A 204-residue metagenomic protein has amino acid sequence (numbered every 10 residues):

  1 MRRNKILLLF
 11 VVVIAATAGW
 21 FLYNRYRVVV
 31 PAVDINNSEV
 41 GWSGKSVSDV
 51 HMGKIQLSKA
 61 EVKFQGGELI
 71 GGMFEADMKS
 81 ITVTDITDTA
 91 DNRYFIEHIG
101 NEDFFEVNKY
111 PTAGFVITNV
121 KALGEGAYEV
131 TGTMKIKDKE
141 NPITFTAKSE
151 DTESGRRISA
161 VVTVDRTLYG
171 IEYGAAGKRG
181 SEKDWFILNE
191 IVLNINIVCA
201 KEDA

Functional and structural regions predicted by a protein language model:
M1: Acidic, glycine/polar-enriched metal-coordinating patches/loops that mediate binding to polyanionic ligands
N4-L8, I14-A204: Low-complexity, acidic/polar, glycine-enriched regions of mature
